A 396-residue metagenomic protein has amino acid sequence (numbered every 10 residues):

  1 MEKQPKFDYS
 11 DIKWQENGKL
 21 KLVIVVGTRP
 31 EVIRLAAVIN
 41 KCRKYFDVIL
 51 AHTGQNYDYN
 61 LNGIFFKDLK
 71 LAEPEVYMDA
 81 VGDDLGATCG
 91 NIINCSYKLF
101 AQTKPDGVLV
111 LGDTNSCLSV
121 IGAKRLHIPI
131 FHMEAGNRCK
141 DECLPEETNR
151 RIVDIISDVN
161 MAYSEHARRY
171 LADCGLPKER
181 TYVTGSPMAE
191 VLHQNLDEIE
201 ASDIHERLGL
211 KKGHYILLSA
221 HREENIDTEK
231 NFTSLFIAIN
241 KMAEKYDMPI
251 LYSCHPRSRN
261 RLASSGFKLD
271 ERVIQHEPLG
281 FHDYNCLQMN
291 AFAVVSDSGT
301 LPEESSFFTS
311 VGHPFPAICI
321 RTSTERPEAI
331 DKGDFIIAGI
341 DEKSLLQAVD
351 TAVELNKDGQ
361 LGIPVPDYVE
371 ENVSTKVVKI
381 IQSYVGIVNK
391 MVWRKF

Functional and structural regions predicted by a protein language model:
M1-M248, S258-F396: Nucleotide-activated sugar donor-binding and catalytic core shared by glycosyltransferases and related lipid-linked
